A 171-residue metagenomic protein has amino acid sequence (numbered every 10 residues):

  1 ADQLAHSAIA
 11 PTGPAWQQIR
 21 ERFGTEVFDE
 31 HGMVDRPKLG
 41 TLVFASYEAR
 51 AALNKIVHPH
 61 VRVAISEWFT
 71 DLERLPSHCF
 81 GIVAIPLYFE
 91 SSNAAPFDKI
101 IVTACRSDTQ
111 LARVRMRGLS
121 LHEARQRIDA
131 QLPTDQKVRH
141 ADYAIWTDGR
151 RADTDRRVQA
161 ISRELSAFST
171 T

Functional and structural regions predicted by a protein language model:
A1, I100-A104, L121-H122: Short hydrophobic/aromatic-enriched beta-strand-loop microsegments
Q3, T41, K99, D142-Y143: Well-ordered beta-strand positions
A5-H6, R151: Short histidine/acidic/glycine/proline-rich micro-motifs that form metal- and phosphate-coordinating active-site loops
H6-C79: ATP-dependent small-molecule kinase phosphotransfer cores that center on conserved nucleotide phosphate-binding segments
V34, I56-V57, C105, D129-L132 (+1 more regions): Short beta->alpha linker loops
L53, I82, I145: Residue-level signature of catalytic and energy-coupling elements of molecular machines, predominantly ATP/GTP-dependent
R62, S66-S77, G81-M116: ATP-dependent NMP and nucleoside kinases share a basic, alpha-helical "lid"
I65, A94-P96, A112, M116-T171: Small-molecule kinase domains that catalyze NTP-dependent phosphoryl transfer to phosphate-bearing small molecules
